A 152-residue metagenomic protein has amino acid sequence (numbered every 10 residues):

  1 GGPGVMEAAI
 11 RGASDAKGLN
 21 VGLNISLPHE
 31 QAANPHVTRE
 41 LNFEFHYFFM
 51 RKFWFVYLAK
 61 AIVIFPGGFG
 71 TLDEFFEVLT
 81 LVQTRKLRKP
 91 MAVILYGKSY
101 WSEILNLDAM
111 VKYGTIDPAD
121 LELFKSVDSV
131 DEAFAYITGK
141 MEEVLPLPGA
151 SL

Functional and structural regions predicted by a protein language model:
G1-M6, F69-T71: Gly/Ser/Thr-rich loops at beta-strand to alpha-helix junctions that form or flank small-molecule/cofactor-binding
G4-I64: Acidic/glycine-enriched connector segments
E7, D73, F134-A135: Alpha-helical elements of the RecA-like P-loop NTPase motor core of helicases
I10-G12, A33-P35, E74-E77, L105-L107: Short acidic, glycine/serine/threonine-rich loops at helix termini
S14-D15, E77-V82, A109-K112, M141-E142: Short, solvent-exposed amphipathic alpha-helical segments in soluble enzyme and RNA/protein-processing domains
L19-E30, F65, L79-E103, P118-A119: Short, acidic/small-residue loops that bind anionic groups at enzyme active sites
H46-L95, E143-L145: Active-site/ligand-binding-proximal alpha/beta "capping" segment
L95-L152: C-terminal functional extensions of proteins
